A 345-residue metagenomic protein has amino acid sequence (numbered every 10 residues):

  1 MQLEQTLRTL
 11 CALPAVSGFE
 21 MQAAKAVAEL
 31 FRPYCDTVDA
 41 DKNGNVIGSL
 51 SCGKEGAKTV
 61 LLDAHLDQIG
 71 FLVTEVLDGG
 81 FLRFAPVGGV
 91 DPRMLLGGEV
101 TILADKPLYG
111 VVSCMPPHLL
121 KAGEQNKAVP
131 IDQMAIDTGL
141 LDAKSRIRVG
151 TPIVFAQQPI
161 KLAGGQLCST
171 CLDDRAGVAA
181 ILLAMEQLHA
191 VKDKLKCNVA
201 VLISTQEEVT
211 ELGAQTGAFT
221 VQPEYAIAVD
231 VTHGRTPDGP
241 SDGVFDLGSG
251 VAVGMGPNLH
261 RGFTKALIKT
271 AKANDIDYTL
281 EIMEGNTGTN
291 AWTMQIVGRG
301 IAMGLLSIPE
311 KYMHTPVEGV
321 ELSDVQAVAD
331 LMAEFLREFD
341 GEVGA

Functional and structural regions predicted by a protein language model:
M1-A345: N-terminal hydrophobic/helix-forming segments and targeting peptides
